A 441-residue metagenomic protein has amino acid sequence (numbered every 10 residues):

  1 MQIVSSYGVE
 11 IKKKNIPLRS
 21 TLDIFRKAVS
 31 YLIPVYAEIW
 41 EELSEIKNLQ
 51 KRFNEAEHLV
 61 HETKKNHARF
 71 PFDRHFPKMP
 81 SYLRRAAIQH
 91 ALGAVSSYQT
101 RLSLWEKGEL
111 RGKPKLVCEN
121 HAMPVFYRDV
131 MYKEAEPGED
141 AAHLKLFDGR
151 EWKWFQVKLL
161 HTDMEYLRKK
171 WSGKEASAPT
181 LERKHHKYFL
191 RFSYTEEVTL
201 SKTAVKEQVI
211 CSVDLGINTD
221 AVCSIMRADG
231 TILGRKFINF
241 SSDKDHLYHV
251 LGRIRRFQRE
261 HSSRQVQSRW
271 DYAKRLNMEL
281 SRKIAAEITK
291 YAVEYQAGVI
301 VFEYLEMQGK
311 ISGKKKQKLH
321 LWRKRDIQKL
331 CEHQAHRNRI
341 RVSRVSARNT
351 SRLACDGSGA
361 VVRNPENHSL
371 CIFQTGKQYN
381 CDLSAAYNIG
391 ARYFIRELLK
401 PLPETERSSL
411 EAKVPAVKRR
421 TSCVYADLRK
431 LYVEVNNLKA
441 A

Functional and structural regions predicted by a protein language model:
M1-A441: Nucleic-acid substrate recognition interfaces
